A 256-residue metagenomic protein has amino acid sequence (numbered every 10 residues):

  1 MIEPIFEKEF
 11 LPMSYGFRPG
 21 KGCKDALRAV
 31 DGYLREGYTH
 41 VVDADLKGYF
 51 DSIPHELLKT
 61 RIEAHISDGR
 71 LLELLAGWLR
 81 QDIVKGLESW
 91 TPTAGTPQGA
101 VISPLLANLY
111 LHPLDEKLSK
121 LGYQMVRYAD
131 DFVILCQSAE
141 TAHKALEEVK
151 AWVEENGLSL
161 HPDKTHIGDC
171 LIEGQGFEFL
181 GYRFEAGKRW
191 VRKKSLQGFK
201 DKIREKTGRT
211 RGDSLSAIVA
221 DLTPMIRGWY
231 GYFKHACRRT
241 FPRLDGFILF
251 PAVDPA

Functional and structural regions predicted by a protein language model:
M1-P4, F17: Active-site substrate-recognition loop segments, prototypically the cytochrome P450 B′-helix/B-C loop
F6-F10, T39-H40, H55-L57, L87-W90 (+4 more regions): Short acidic (Asp/Glu) and glycine-rich catalytic loops that position anionic groups and cofactors
E9-G176: Conserved polymerase palm-domain catalytic core
C23, R211, L215-I218, C237-F241: Residue-level recognition of alpha-helical structural elements
D25, A29, E73, D221-P224 (+2 more regions): Amphipathic alpha-helical interaction segments
R80, N156-D221, M225-G228: A conserved non-catalytic segment of reverse transcriptases and RNA-directed RNA polymerases corresponding to the late
R239-A256: A terminal-accessory region detector
